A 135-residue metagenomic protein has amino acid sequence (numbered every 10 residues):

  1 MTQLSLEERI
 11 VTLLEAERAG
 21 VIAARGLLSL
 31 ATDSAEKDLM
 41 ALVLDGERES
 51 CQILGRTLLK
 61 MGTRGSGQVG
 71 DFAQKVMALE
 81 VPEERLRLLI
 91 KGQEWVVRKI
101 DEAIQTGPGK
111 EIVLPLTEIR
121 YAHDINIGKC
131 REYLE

Functional and structural regions predicted by a protein language model:
M1-A31, E83-G107, Y121: Alpha-helical bundle segments that constitute or directly flank the non-heme di-iron/ferroxidase center
L4-L13, T32-Q52, E80-L86, E111-D124: Alpha-helical scaffold segments that form or flank carboxylate-/histidine-based iron centers
T12, A19, A23-G26, L42 (+2 more regions): Long, non-catalytic architectural segments outside compact domain cores
D33, T63, T106-K110: Alpha-helix boundary/capping and short turn/kink residues
K37-V69, N126-E135: Conserved alpha-helical segments that form or flank metal/cofactor-binding pockets of metalloenzymes
Q52-R98: Carboxylate-rich helix-loop segments that flank metal/cofactor sites and access channels in metalloenzymes
A103-E135: A generic hydrophobic-segment detector
